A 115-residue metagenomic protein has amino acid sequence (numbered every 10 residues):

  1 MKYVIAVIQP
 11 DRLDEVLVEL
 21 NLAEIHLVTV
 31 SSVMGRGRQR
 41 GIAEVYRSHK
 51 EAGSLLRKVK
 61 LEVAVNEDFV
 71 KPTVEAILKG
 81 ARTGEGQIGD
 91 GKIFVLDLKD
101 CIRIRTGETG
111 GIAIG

Functional and structural regions predicted by a protein language model:
M1-G115: Positively charged, small/polar-rich N-terminal and surface patches that mediate targeting and assembly and bind
